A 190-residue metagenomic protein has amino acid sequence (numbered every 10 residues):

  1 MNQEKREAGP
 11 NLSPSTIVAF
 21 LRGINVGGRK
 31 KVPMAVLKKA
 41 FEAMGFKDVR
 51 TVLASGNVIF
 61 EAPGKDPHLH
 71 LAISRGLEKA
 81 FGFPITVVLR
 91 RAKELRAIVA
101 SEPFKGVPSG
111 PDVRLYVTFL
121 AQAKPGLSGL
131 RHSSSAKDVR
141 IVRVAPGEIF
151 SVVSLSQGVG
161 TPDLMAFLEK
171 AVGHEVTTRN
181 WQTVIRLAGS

Functional and structural regions predicted by a protein language model:
N2-R6, S13-S55, I59-S190: Surface-exposed, charge/polar-rich loops and edge strands
